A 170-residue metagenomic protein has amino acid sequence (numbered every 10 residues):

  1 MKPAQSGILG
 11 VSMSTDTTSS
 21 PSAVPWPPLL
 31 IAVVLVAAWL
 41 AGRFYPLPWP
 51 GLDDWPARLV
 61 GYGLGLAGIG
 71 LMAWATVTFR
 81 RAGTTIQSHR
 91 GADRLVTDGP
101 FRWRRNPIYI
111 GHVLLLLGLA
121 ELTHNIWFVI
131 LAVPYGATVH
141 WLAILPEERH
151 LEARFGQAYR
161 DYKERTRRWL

Functional and structural regions predicted by a protein language model:
K2-D98, I110-L170: Membrane-anchoring alpha-helices and their flanking helix-loop junctions
F101: Solvent-exposed interhelical
N106: Extended, alpha-helix-rich binding/interface surfaces that flank or overlap catalytic cores and mediate recognition
